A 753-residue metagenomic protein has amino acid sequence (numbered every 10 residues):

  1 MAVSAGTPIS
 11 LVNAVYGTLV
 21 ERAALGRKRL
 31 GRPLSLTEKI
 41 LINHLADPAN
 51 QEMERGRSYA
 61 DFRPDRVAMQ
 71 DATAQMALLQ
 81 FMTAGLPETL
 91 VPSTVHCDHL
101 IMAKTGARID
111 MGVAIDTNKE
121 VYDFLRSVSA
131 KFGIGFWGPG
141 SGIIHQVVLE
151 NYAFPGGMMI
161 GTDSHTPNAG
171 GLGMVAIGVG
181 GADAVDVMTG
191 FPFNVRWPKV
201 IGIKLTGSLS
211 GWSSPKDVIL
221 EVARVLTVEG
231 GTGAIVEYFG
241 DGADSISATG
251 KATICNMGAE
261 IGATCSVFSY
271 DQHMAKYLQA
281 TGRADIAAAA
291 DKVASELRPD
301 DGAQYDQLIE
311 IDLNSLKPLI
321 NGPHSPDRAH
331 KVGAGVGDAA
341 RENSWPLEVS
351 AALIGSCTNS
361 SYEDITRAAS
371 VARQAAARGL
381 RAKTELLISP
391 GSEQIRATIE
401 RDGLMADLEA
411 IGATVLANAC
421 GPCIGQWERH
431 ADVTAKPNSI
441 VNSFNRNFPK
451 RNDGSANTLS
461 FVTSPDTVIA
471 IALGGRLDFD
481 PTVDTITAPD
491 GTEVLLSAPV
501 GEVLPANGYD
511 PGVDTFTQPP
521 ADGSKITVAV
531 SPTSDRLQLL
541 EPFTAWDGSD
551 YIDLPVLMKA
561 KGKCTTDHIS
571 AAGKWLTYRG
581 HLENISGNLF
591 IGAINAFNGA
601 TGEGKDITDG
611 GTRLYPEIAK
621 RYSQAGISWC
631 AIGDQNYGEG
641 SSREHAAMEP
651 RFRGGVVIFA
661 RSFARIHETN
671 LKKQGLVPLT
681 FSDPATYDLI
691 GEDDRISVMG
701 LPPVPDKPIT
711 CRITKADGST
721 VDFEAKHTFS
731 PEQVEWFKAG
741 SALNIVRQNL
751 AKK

Functional and structural regions predicted by a protein language model:
S4-T7, D71, F154-I286, L380 (+4 more regions): Mobile "lid/hinge" segments at catalytic clefts and subdomain interfaces of large enzymes
V12-A14, L19, A23-P198, G580-S628 (+1 more regions): Long, structured ligand/cofactor-binding scaffold of large enzymes
N50, E150, F154, I246-C255 (+7 more regions): Short glycine/threonine-rich loop-to-helix capping motif typified by GTGT followed within a few residues by an Asp-Pro
N50, E54-R63, A77, C97 (+3 more regions): Terminal amphipathic helices with adjacent charged low-complexity linkers/tails
L79-L86, D306-I399, G403, D522-F659: Non-catalytic terminal/interface segments that mediate subunit docking, oligomerization, and allosteric communication
A377-W427, V433, S641, A647 (+3 more regions): Extended C-terminal subregions enriched in glycine
I486-V503, H667-W736, L743-V746: Acidic, glycine-rich flexible loop/linker segments
